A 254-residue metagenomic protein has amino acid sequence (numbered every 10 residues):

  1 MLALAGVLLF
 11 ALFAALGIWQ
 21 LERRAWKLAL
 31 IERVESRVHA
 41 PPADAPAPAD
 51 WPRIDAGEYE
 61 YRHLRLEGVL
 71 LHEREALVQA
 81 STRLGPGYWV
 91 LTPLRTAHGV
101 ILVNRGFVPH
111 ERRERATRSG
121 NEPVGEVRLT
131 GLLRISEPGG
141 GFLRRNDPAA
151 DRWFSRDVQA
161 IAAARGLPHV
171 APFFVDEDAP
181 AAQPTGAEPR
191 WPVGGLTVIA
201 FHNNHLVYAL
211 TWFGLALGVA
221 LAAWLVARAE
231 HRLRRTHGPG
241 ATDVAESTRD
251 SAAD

Functional and structural regions predicted by a protein language model:
M1-D254: Surface-exposed, charge/polar-rich loops and edge strands
